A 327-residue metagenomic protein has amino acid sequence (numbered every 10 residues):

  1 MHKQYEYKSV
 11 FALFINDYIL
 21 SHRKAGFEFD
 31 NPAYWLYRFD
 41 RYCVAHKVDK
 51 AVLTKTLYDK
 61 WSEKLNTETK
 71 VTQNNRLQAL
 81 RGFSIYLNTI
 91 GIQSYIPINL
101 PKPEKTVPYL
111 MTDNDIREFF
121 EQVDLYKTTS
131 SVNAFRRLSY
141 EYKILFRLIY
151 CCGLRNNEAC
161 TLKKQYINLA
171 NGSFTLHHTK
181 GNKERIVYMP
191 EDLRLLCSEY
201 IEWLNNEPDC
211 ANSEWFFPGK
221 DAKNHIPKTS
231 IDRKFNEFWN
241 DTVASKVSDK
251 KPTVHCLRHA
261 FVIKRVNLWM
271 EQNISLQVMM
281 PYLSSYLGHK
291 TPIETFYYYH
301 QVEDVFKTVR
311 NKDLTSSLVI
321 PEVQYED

Functional and structural regions predicted by a protein language model:
M1-D327: Conserved catalytic core of the tyrosine transesterase superfamily
